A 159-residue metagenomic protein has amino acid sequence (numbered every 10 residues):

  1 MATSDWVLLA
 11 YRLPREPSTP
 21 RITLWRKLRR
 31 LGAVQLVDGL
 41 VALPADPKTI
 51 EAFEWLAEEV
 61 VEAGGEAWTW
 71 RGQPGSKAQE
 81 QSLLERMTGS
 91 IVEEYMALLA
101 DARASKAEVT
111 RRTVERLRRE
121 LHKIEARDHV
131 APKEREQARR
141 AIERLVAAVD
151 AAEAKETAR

Functional and structural regions predicted by a protein language model:
M1-K106, T113, E125-A126, L145: Positively charged, polar, low-complexity stretches
T113-V114, R118-L121: Right-hand nucleic-acid polymerase module
E120-R159: Glycine-rich, aromatic-bearing surface loops/beta-hairpins
